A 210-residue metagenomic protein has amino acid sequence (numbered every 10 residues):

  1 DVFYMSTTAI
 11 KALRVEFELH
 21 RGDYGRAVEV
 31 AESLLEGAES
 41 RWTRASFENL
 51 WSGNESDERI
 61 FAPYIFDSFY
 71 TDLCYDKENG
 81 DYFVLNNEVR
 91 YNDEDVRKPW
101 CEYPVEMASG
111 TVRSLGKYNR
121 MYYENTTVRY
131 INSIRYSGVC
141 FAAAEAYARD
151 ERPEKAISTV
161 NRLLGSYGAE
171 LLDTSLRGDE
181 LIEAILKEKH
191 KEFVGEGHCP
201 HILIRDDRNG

Functional and structural regions predicted by a protein language model:
D1-D76, N86-G210: Acidic/polar-rich alpha-helix caps and helix-coil junctions
F83: Glycine-rich phosphate/pyrophosphate-handling loop used in enzymes and phosphotransfer proteins
